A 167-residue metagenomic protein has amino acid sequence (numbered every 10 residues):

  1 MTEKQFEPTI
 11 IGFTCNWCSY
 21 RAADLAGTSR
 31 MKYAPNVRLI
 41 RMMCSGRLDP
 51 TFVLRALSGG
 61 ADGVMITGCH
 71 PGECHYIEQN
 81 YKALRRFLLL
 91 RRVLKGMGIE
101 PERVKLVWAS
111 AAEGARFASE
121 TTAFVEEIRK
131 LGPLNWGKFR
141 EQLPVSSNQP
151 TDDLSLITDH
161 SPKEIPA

Functional and structural regions predicted by a protein language model:
M1-D153, I157-A167: Iron-sulfur-associated redox domains of electron-transfer enzymes in respiratory and anaerobic energy metabolism
